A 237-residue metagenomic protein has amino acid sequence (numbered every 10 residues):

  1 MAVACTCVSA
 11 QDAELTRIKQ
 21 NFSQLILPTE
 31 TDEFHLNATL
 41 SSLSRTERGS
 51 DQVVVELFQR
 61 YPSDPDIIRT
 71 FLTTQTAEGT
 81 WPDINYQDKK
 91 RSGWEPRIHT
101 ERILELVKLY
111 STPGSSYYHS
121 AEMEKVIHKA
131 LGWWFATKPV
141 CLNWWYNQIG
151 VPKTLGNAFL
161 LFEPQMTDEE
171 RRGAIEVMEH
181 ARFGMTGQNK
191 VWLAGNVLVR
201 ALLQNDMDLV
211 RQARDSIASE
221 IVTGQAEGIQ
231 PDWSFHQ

Functional and structural regions predicted by a protein language model:
A4, S9-D12: Boundary at the C-terminal end of the N-terminal hydrophobic targeting segment
Q11-A13, S50, V55: Intrinsic disorder/low-complexity signal
D12-P28: Short N-terminal segments immediately surrounding and downstream of signal-peptide cleavage
F22, R48-D51: Sequence-pattern detector for short linear motifs and compositional/periodic biases rather than a specific fold
L27-R48, V55, Q59-R60, R69-Q237: Aromatic-lined, polymer-binding surfaces characteristic of secreted/periplasmic polysaccharide-degrading enzymes
D64: Conserved donor sugar-nucleotide recognition element shared by glycan-biosynthetic enzymes
